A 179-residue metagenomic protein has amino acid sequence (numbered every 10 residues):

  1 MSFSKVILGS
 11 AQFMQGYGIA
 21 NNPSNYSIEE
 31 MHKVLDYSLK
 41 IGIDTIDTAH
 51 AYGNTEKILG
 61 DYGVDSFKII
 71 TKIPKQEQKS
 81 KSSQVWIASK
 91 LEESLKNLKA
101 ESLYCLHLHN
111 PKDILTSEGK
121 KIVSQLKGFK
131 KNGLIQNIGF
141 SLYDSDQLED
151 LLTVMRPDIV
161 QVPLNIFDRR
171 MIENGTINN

Functional and structural regions predicted by a protein language model:
M1-K68: N-terminal binding-site loop/beta-alpha segment at the start of enzyme catalytic domains that lines or forms
S2, L59-K68, L95-E101, L151-M155 (+1 more regions): Acidic (Asp/Glu)-rich catalytic clusters
F3-I7, D44-T45, S66-I70, S102-H107 (+2 more regions): Structural preference for beta-strand elements that scaffold enzyme active sites
A11-F13, A49-A51, K72-Q76, L108-P111 (+2 more regions): Active-site beta-loop-alpha junctions enriched in small/polar residues
Q15-E29, I73-W86, I114-L115: Active-site mouth loops of central-metabolism enzymes
N22-S38, S82-L98, L142-L151: Short, acidic/polar
L95-S117: Active-site groove signature of glycoside hydrolases
P111-N179: Beta/alpha (TIM)-barrel catalytic core signal, keyed to glycine-rich beta->alpha loops juxtaposed to Asp/Glu that bind
